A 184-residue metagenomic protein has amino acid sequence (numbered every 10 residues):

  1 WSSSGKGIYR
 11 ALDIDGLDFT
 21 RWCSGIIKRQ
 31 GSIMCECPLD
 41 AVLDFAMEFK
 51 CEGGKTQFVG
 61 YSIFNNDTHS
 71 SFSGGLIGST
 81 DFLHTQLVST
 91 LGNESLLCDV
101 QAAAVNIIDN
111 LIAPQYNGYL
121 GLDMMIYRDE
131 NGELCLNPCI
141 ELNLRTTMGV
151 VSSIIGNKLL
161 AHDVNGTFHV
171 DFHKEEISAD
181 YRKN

Functional and structural regions predicted by a protein language model:
W1-A11, G31-A41, L122, E141: ATP-grasp fold ATP-binding core
W1-F19, A46, T68-V88: Glycine-rich phosphate-binding loop of ATP-grasp-fold ATP-dependent ligases
W1-S2, C37-L39, F49-G53, I63-N65 (+2 more regions): Short, flexible loop/turn elements at secondary-structure junctions
T20, G25-P38, F58, S71-L134 (+1 more regions): A long amphipathic alpha-helix within ATP-dependent nucleotide-binding catalytic cores
A41-D44, G53-Q57, N117, G132-N137 (+1 more regions): Coil-to-beta-strand transition motifs
F45-N66, S70-G75, N137-L142, S153-I154: Beta-strand scaffold of nucleotide-dependent catalytic cores
N117-G118, L122, L136-I140, M148 (+1 more regions): Glycine- and acidic-residue-rich phosphate-binding/metal-coordinating active-site segment common to enzymes that handle
R145-K183: Active-site "cap" helix and flanking loop/linker of ATP-utilizing ligase/carboxylase catalytic domains
